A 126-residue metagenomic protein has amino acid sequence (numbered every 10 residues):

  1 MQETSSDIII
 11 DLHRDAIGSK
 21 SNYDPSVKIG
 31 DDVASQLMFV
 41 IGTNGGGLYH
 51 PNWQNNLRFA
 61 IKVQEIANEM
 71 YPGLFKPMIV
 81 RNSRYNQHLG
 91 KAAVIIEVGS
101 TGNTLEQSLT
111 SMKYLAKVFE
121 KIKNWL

Functional and structural regions predicted by a protein language model:
M1-N44: Active-site microenvironments of hydrolase-like enzyme catalytic domains
M1-S5, H13-R14, A67-Y71, G102 (+2 more regions): Sec/Tat-exported extracytoplasmic proteins
E3, D32, Y49-A60, T101-M112: Solvent-exposed, acidic/flexible segments
S6-H13, L74-N82: Surface-exposed patches in mature extracellular/periplasmic domains of secreted proteins
R14-S19, N44-G47, S83-N86, S100-N103: Solvent-exposed loop/turn segments at secondary-structure junctions within structured extracellular/periplasmic domains
S35, H50-N52, N68, Q87-A93 (+1 more regions): Long, low-complexity hydrophobic alpha-helices enriched in A/L/V/I and glycine
N52-I79: Active-site-adjacent substrate-binding region of metalloamidase/peptidase-like peptide-processing proteins
F75-L126: Active-site-adjacent mobile loop/cap segments within catalytic or ligand-binding domains
